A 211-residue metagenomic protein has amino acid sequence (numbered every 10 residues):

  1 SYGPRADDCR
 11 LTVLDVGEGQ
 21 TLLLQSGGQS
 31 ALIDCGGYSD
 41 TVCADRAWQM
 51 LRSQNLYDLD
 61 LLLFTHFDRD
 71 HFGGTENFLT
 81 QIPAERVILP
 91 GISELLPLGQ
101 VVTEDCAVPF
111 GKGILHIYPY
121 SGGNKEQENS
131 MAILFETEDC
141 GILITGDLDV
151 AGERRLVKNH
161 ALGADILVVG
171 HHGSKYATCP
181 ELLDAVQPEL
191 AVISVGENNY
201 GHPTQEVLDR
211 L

Functional and structural regions predicted by a protein language model:
S1-L211: Non-globular, low-confidence helical/coil segments that flank catalytic cores
